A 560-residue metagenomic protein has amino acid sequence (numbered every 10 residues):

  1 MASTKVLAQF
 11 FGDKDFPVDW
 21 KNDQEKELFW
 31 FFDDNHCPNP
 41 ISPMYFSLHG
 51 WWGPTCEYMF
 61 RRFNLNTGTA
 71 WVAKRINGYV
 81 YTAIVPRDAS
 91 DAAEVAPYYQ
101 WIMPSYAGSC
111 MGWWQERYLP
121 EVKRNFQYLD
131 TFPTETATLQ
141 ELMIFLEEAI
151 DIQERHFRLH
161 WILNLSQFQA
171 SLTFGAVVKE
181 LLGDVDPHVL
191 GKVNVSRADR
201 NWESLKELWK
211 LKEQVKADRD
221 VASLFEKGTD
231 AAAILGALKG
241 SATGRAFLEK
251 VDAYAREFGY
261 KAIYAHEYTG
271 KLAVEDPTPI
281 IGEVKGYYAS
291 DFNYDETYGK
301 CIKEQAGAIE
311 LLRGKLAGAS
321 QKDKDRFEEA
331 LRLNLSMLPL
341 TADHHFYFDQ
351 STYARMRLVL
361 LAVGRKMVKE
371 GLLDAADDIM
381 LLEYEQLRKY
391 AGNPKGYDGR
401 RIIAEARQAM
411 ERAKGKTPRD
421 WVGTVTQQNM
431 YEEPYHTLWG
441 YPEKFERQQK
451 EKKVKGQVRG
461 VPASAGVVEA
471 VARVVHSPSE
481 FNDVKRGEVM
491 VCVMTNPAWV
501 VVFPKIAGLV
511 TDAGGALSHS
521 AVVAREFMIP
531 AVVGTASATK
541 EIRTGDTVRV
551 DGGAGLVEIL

Functional and structural regions predicted by a protein language model:
M1, A472-E488, V493-L560: Acidic, glycine-rich flexible loop/linker segments
M1-L340, H344, R355: N-terminal, non-catalytic alpha-helical interaction modules of very large eukaryotic scaffold proteins
A2-V6, N22-Q24, D34-H36, Y45 (+10 more regions): A broadly conserved detector of short glycine/acidic/proline-rich loop/turn motifs that flank catalytic sites and bind
A137, Y347, S351, T511-D512 (+1 more regions): Alpha-helix capping and helix-loop boundary segments enriched in small/acidic/polar residues
A231, A262, D374-A375, A531: Residue-level detector of short coil/turn "hinge" positions at structural boundaries
D276, I402-I403, R407-V501: Protease-associated
E329, L333-E433: Extended, domain-scale alpha-helical bundle/helix-rich regions
E329, V467, G515-H519: An amphipathic alpha-helix/helix-turn recognition signal
